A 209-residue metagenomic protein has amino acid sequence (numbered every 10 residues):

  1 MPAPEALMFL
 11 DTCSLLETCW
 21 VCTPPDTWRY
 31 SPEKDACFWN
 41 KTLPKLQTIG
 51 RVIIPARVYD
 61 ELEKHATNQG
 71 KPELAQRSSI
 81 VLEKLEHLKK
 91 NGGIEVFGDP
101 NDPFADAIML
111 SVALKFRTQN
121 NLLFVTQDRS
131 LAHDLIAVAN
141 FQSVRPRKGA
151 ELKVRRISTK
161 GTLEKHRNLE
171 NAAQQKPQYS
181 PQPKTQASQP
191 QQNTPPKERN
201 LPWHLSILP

Functional and structural regions predicted by a protein language model:
M1-H87: Domain-level signal for Mg2+-assisted phosphodiester chemistry and nucleotide/NA-binding surfaces in nucleic-acid
E73-P209: Nuclease catalytic cores that cleave nucleic-acid phosphodiester bonds, predominantly acidic two-metal-ion
